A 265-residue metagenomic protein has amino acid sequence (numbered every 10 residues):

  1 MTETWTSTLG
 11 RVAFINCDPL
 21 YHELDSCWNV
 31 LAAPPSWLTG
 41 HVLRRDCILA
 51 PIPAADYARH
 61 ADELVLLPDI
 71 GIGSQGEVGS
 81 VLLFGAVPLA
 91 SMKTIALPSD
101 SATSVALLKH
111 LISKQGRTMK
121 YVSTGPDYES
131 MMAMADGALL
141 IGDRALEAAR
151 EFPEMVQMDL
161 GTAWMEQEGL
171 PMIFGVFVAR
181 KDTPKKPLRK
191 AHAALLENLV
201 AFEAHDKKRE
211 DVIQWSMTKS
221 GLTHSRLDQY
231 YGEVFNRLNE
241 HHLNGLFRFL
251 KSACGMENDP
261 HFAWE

Functional and structural regions predicted by a protein language model:
T2-L24, V78-D136, I141-D143, N244: Bilobed "Venus flytrap"/periplasmic-binding protein-like clamshell domains and structurally analogous long
A13-N16, P34-S36, D46-A58, E63 (+3 more regions): Beta->alpha turn/N-cap motifs
W28-L38: Short catalytic helix/loop segments, enriched in acidic residues and glycine and frequently bearing histidine
H41-L43, M131-M132, A253: Hydrophobic residues within well-ordered alpha-helices
L66-L89, E166-D182: Hydrophobic/proline-rich hinge and linker segments of small-molecule sensing/allosteric domains, predominantly
S123-V212: Pocket-lining segment of extracytoplasmic ligand-binding domains
P184-S252: Secondary-structure end/capping motifs
E257-E265: Conserved C-terminal helix/tail region of periplasmic/extracytoplasmic solute-binding proteins
